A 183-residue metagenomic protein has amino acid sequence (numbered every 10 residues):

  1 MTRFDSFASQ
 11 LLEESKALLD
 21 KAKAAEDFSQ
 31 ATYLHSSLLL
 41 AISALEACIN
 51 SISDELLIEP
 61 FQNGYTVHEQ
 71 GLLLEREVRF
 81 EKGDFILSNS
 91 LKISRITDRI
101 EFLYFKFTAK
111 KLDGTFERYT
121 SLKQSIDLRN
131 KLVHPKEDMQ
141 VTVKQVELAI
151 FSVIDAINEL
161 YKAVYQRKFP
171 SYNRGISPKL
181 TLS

Functional and structural regions predicted by a protein language model:
M1-L39, L56, P178-S183: Charged alpha-helical initiation segments
R3-S6, E137-L160: C-terminal/domain-terminus segments
A8, L34-L38, L122-S125, V146 (+1 more regions): Hydrophobic packing residues in well-ordered alpha-helices of helical domains and bundles
E26-L34, R118, M139-V146: Residue-level recognition of alpha-helical structural elements
A41-I49: Hydrophobic alpha-helical packing segments in soluble, helical-rich domains
I49-F61, V141: Short, solvent-exposed secondary-structure capping/transition elements
D54, I58, K162-S183: Long amphipathic alpha-helical segments
P60-K131, P135, M139, I157-S171: Flexible secondary-structure boundary motifs
